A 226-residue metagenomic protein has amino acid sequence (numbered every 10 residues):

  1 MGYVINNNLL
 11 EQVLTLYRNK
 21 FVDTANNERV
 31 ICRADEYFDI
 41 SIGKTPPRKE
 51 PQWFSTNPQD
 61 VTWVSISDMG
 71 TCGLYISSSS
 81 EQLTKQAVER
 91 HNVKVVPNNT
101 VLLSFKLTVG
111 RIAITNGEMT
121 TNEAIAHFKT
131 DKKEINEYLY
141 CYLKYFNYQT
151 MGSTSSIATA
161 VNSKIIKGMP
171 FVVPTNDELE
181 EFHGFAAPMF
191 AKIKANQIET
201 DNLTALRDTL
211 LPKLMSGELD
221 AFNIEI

Functional and structural regions predicted by a protein language model:
M1-K49, W63, S67, V172 (+1 more regions): Non-catalytic DNA-recognition/assembly elements of restriction-modification systems
C32-P174, E225: DNA target-recognition domains and sequence-specific DNA-contacting regions of bacterial/archaeal
